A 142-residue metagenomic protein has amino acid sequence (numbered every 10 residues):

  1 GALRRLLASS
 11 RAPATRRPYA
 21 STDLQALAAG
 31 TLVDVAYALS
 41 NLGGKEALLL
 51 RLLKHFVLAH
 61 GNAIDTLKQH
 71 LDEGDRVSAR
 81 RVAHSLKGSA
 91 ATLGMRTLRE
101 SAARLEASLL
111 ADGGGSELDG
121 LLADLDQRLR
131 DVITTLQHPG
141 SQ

Functional and structural regions predicted by a protein language model:
G1-Q142: Two-component system phosphorelay core
